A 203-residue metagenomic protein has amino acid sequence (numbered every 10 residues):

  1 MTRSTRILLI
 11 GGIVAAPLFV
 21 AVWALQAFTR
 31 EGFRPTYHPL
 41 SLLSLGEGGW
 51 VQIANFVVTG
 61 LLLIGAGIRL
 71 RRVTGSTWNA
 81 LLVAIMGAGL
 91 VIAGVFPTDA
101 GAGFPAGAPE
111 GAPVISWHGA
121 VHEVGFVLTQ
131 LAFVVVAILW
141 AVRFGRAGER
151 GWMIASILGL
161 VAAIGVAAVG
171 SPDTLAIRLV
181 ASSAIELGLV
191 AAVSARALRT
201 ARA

Functional and structural regions predicted by a protein language model:
T2-R202: Hydrophobic, aromatic-enriched alpha-helical segments typical of multi-pass transmembrane helices
